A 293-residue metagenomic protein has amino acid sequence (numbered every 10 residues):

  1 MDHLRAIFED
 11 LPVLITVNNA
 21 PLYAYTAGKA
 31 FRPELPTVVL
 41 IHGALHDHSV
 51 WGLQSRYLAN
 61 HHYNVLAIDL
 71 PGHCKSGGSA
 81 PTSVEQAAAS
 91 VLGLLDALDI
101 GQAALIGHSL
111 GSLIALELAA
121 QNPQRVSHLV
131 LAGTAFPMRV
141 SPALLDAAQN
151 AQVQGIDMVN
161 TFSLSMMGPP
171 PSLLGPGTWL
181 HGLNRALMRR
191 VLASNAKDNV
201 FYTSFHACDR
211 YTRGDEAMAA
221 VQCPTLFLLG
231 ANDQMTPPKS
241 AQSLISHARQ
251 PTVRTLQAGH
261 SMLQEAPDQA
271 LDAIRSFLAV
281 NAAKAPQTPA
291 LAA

Functional and structural regions predicted by a protein language model:
R5-F8, L14-A27, G52-N60, N64-L110 (+1 more regions): Active-site loop/oxyanion-hole signature of alpha/beta-hydrolase fold enzymes
E34-G43: Short beta-strand element of the alpha/beta-hydrolase
G43-H46, S109: Active-site glycine-rich loops that stabilize anionic/oxyanionic intermediates across multiple enzyme folds
L116-M158: Flexible "cap/lid" loop of the alpha/beta hydrolase fold
A147-A220: Conserved alpha/beta-hydrolase catalytic His-Asp/Glu region
V221, F227-L229: Short beta-strand/loop motif that positions the catalytic acidic residue of the alpha/beta-hydrolase fold
N232-T236: Acidic catalytic loop of the alpha/beta-hydrolase fold
Q250-A293: Catalytic active-site module of serine/aspartate enzymes centered on a nucleophile-bearing elbow/loop
